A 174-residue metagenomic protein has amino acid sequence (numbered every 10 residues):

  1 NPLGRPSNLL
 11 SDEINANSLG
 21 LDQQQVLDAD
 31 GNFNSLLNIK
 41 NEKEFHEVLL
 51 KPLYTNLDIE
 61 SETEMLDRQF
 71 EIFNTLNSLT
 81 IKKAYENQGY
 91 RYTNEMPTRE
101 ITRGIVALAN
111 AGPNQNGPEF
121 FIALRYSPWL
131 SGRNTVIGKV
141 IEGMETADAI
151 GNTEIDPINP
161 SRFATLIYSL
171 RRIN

Functional and structural regions predicted by a protein language model:
N1-N174: Cross-family detector of peptidyl-prolyl cis-trans isomerase
